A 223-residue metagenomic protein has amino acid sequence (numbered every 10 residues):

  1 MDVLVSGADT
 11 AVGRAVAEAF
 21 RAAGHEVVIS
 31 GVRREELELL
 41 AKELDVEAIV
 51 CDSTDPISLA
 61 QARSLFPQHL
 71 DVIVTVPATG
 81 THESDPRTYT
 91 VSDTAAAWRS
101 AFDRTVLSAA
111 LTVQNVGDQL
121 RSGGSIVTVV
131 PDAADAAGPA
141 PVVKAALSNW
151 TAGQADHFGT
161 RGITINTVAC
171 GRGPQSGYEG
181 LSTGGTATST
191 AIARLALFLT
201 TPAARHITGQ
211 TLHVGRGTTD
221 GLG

Functional and structural regions predicted by a protein language model:
V5-S6, T75-A78, T105, G124-P131 (+3 more regions): Structural signature of the Rossmann-like NAD(P)-dependent dehydrogenase/reductase core
D9-T10: Conserved glycine-rich cofactor-binding loop
G13-R14: N-terminal Rossmann-fold NAD(P) dinucleotide-binding loop
H25-L39: Conserved glycine-rich Rossmann-like NAD(P)H-binding loop of the short-chain dehydrogenase/reductase
E43-I57: Rossmann-fold cofactor-recognition segment
T54-Q68: Conserved Rossmann-fold cofactor-binding substructure of NAD(P)-dependent oxidoreductases
T79-H82, T88-A101, S108-L111, D118 (+2 more regions): Catalytic loop of short-chain dehydrogenase/reductase
L107, L111, T160, T167-C170 (+2 more regions): C-terminal helical subdomain
